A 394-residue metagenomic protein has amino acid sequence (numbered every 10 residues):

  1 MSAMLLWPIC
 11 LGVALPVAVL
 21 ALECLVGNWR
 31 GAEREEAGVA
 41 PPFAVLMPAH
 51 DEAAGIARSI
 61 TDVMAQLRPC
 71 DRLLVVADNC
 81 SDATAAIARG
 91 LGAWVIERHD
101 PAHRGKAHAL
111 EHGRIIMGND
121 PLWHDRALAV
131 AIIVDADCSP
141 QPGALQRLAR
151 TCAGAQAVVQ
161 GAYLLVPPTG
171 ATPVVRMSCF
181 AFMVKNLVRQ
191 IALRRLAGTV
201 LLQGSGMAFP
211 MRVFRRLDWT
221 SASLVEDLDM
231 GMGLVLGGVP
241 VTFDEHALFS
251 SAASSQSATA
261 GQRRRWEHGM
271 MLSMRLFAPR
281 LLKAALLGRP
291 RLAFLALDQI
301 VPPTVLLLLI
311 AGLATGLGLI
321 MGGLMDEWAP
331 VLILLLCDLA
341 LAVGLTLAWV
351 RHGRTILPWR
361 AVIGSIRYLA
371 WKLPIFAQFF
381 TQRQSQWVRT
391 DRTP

Functional and structural regions predicted by a protein language model:
M1-V39, K372: N-terminal membrane-anchoring/stem segments of glycan-assembly enzymes
L25-V26, E35-A37, V301-Q382: Membrane-embedded multi-pass helical conduit in multi-pass membrane proteins, especially envelope-biosynthetic
P41-A44, R72, D229: Cell-envelope/extracellular polymer assembly enzymes that use nucleotide-activated donors
A57-R58, D82-G90, E97, G143: Acidic helix N-cap motif at the loop->helix transition within catalytic regions of sugar-transfer enzymes
T61-C70: Short, acidic, metal-binding catalytic loop of nucleotide-sugar glycosyltransferases
A77-A85, D100-A102, S139: A conserved acidic beta->alpha catalytic loop
A83, V134-T151: Acidic donor-binding/catalytic loop of UDP-sugar-dependent glycosyltransferases, especially processive GT2
H99, H103-A129, G143-S221, R264 (+3 more regions): Long helical/loop segments within the catalytic core of UDP-sugar-dependent glycosyltransferases, especially the large
